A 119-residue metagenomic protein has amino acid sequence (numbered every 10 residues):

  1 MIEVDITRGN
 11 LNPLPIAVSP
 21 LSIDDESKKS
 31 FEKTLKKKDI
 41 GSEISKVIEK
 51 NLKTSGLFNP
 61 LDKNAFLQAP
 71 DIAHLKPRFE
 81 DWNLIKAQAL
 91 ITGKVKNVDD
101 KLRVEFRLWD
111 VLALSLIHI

Functional and structural regions predicted by a protein language model:
D5-R78, I91, N97: Short beta-strand->alpha-helix linker/helix-N-cap micro-motif that forms a surface specificity/interaction loop
A73-I117: Amphipathic beta-strand/beta-sheet edge segments enriched in Tyr/Trp
